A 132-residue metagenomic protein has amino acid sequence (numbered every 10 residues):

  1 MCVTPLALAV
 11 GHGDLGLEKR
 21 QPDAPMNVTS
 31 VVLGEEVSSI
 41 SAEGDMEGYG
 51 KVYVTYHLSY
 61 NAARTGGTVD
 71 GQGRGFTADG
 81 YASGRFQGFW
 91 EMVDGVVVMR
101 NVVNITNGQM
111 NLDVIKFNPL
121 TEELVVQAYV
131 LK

Functional and structural regions predicted by a protein language model:
L8-K132: Beta-strand-enriched cores of mature, soluble protein domains
